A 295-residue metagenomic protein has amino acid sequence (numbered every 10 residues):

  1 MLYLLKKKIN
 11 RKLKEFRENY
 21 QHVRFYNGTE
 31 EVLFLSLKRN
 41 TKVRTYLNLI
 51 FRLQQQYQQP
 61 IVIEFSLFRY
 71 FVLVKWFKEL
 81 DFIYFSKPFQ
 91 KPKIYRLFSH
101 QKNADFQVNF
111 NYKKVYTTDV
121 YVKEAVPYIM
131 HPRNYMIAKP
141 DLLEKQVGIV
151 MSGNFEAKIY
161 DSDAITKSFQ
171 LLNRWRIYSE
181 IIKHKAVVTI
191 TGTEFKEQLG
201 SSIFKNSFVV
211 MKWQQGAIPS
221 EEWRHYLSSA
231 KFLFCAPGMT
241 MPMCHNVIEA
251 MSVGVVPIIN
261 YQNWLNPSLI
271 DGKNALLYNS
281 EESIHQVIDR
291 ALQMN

Functional and structural regions predicted by a protein language model:
L2-P242, N260-L265: Nucleotide-sugar donor-binding catalytic core of glycosyltransferases
S228-A230, A250-V255: Conserved donor-binding/catalytic loop of nucleotide-activated donor transferases
C244-V247: Short glycine/serine-rich donor-binding loops of glycosyltransferases
M251-V253, Q262, I270, I284-H285: Structured catalytic/translocation cores of nucleotide/phosphate-coupled proteins
I258-N274: Gly/Pro- and small hydrophobic-enriched strand-loop and loop-to-helix capping segments that sit at the rims
L276-E281: Conserved acidic donor-binding segment of nucleotide-sugar-dependent glycosyltransferases
Q286-N295: Conserved donor-nucleotide binding/catalytic region of nucleotide-linked donor-dependent transferases
